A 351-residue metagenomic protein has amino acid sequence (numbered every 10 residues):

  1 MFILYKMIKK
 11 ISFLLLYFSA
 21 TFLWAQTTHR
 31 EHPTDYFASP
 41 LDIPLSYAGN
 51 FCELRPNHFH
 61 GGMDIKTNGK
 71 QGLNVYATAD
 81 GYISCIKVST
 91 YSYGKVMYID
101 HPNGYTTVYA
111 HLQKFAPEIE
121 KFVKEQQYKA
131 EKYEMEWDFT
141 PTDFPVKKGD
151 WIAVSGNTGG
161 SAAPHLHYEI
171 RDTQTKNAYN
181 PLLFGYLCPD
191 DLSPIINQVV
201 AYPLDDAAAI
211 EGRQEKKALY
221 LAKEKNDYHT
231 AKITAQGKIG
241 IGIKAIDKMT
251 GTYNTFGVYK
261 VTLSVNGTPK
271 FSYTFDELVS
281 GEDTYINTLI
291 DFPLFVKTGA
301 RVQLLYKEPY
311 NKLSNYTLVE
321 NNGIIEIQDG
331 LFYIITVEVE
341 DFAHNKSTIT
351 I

Functional and structural regions predicted by a protein language model:
M1-P33: Bacterial Sec-dependent N-terminal signal peptides
A25-V96, D100-T106, Q113-E118, E134-T142 (+5 more regions): Surface-exposed, glycine-biased beta-strand/turn segments
T106-P141, L221-D227, S264-E326: Exoplasmic/lumenal beta-rich domain surfaces
E340-N345: Short, solvent-exposed loop/turn segments at the edges of extracellular beta-sandwich modules
S347-I351: C-terminal edge beta-strand
